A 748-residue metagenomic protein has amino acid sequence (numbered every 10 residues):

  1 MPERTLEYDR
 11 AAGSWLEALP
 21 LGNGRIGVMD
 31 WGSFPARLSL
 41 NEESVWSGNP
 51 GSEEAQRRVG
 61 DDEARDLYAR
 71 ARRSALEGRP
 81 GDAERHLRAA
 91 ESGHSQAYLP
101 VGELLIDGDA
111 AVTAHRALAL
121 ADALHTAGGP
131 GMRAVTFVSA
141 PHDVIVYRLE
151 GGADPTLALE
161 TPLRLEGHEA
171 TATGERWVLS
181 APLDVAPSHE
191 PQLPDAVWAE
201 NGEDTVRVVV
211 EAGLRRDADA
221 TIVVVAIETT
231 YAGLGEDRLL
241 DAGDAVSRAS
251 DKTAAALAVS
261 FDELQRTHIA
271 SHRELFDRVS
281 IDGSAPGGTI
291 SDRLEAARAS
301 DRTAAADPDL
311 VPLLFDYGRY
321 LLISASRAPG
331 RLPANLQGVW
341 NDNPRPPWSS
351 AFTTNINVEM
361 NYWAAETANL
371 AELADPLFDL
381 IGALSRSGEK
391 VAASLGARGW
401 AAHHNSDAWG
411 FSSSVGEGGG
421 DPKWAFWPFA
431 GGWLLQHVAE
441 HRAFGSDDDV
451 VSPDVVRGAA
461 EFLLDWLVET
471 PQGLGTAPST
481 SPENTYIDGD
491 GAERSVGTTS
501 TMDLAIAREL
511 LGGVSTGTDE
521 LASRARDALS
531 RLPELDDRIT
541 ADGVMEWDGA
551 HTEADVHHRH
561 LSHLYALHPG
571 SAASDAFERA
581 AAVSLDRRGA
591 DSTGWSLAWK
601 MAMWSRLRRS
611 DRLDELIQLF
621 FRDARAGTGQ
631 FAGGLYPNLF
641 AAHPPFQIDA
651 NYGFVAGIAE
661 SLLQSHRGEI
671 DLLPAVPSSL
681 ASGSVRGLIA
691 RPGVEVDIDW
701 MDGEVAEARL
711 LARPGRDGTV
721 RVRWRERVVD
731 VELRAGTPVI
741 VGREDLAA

Functional and structural regions predicted by a protein language model:
M1-P422, R442, D449, L474 (+8 more regions): Aromatic-residue-lined binding/catalytic grooves and analogous aromatic/hydrophobic interfacial grooves in multimeric
A127, A134-T136, S684-G687, D697-D699: Non-catalytic, glycine-rich low-complexity segments
V311-A325, G431-E440, D454, G458-L463: Extended, hydrophobic/aromatic-rich amphipathic alpha-helical segments that build helical scaffolds
N355-E366, W427-A439, T501-G512, R559-S571 (+2 more regions): Well-ordered alpha-helical segments within folded domains of soluble proteins
H437-D447, V451-S452, A459-E469, R526-A554 (+2 more regions): Non-catalytic carbohydrate-binding regions of carbohydrate-active enzymes
F462-T516: Acidic/histidine-rich catalytic neighborhood
T476, D699-W700: CBM-like carbohydrate-recognition segments
D699, E707-A708: C-terminal low-complexity, glycine/proline- and small-hydrophobic-enriched intrinsically disordered tails that act as
